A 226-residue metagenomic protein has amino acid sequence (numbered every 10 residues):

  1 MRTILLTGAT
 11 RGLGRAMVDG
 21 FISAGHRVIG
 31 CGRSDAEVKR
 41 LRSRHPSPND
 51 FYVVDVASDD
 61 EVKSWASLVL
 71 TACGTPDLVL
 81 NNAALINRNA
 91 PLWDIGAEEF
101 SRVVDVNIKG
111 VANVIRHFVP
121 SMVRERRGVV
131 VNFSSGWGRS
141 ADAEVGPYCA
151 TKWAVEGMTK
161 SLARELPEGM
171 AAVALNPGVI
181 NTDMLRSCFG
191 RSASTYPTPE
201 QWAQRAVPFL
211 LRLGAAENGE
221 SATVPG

Functional and structural regions predicted by a protein language model:
T10-R11: Conserved glycine-rich cofactor-binding loop
A24-R40: Conserved glycine-rich Rossmann-like NAD(P)H-binding loop of the short-chain dehydrogenase/reductase
N82-R88: Conserved NAD(P)H cofactor-binding loop of Rossmann-fold oxidoreductase domains
A90-L92, E99-S101: Substrate-binding pocket helix/loop in short-chain dehydrogenase/reductase
I115, T151: Active-site helix of classical SDR
S135: Residue(s) in the substrate-gating loop at a strand-loop-helix junction that position the organic substrate next
E168-M170, A174-L175, T182, R191-G226: C-terminal helical subdomain
